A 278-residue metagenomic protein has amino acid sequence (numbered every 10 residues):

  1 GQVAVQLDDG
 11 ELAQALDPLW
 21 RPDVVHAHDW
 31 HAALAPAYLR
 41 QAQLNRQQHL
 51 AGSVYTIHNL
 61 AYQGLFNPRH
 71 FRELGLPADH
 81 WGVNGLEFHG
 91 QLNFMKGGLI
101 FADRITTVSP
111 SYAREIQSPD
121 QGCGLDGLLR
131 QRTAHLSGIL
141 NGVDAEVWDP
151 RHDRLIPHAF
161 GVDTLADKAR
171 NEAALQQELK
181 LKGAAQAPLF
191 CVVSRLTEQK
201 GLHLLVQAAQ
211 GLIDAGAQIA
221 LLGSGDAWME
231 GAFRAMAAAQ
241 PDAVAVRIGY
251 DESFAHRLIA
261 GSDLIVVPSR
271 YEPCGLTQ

Functional and structural regions predicted by a protein language model:
G1-Q278: Catalytic cores of nucleotide-sugar-dependent glycosyltransferases that transfer UDP/GDP/TDP-activated
